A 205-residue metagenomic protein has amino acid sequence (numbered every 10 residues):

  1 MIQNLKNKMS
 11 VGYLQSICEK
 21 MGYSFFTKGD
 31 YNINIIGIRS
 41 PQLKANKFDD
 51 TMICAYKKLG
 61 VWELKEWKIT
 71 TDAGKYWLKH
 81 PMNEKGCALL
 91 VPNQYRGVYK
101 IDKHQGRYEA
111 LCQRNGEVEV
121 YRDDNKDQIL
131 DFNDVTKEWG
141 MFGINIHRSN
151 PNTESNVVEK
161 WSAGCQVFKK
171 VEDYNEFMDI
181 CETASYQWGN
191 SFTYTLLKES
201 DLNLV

Functional and structural regions predicted by a protein language model:
M1-E159, D173-E182, W188-F192, E199-D201 (+1 more regions): Cell wall/extracellular polymer interaction/catalysis modules
S162: Residues immediately within or flanking Cys/His clusters that coordinate Zn2+ in small zinc-binding modules
